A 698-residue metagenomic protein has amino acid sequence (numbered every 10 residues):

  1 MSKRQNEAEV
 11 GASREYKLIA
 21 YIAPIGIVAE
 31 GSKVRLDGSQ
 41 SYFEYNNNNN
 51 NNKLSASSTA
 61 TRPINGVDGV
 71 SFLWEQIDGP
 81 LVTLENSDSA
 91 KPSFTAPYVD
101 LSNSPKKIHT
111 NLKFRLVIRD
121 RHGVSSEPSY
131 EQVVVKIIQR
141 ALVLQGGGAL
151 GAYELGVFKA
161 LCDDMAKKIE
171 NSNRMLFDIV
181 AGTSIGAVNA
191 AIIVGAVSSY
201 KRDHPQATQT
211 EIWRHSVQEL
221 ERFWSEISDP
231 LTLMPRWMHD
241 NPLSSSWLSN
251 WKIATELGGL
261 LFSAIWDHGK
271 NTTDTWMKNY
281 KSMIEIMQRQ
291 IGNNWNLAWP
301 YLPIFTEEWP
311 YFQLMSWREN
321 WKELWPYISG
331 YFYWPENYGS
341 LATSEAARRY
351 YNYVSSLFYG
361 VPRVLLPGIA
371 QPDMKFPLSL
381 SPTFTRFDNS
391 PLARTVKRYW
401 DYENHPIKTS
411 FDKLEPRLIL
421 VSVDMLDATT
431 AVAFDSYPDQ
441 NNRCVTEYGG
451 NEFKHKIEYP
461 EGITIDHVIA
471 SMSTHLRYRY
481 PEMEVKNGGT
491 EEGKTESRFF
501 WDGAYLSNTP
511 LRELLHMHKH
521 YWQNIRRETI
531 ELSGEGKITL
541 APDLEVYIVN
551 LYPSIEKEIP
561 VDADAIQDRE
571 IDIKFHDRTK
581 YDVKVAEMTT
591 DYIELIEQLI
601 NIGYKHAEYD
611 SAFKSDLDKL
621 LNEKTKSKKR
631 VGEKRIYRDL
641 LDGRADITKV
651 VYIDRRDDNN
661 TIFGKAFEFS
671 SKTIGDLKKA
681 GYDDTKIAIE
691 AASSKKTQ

Functional and structural regions predicted by a protein language model:
S32-Q40: A short beta-strand segment in extracellular, disulfide-stabilized domains
I64-L73: Solvent-exposed loop segments of extracellular immunoglobulin-like
L73-F94: Surface-exposed, flexible coil segments in extracellular/virion-facing regions
A90-H109: Solvent-exposed segments in extracellular or luminal domains encompassing
A141, A149-T383, V396, N441-N451 (+5 more regions): Patatin-like phospholipase
W317, L380-T383, E496, S507 (+4 more regions): C-terminal helical/tail subdomains of lipid-metabolizing enzymes
E319-K322, P326-L341, E345-R398, H405-Q523 (+1 more regions): Active-site gating loop/helix substructures
